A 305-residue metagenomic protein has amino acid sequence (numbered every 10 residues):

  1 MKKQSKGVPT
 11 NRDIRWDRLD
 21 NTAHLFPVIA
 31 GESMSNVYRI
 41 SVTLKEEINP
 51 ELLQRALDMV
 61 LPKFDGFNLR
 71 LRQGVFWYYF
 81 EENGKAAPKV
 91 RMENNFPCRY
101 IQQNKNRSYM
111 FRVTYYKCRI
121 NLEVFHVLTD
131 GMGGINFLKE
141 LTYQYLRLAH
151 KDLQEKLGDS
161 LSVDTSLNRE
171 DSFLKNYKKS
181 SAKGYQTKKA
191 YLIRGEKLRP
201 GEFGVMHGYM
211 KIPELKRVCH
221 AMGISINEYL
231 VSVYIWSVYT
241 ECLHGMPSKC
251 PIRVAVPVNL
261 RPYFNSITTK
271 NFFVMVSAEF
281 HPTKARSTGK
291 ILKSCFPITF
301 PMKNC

Functional and structural regions predicted by a protein language model:
M1-F76, K85-R112, N121, H207-M210 (+2 more regions): Acyl-thioester-dependent acyl-group transfer interface
K2-N21, R119, L128-N136, E140-R217: Non-catalytic, low-complexity flexible loops and terminal extensions
E47, V127-L128: Helix N-cap motif at beta-to-alpha junctions
K117, E123-V124: Active-site acidic Asp-centered loop
H126, C219-N227: Alpha-helical hinge/cap motifs
I226-I235: Short amphipathic alpha-helical segments
